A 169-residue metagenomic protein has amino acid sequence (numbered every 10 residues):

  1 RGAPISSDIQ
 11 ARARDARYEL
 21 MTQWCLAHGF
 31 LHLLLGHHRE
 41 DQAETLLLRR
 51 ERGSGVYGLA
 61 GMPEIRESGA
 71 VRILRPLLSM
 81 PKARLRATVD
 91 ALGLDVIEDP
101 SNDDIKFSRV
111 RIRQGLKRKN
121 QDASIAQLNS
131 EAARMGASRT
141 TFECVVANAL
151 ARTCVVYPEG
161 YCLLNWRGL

Functional and structural regions predicted by a protein language model:
R1-G115, N120: Core alpha/beta nucleotide-donor-binding catalytic domains of modification enzymes
G2-A3, A16-R17, R66-A70, S130-L169: AMP-forming adenylation/ATP pyrophosphatase catalytic core
I9, S124-Q127, F142: Residue-level recognition of alpha-helical structural elements
A87, A91, A126, S130 (+1 more regions): Glycine-rich active-site loop/lid subdomains used to bind and stabilize high-energy intermediates
F107-V110, D122-A133: The feature marks non-catalytic terminal segments
N120-Q121, T153: Short, intrinsically disordered/low-complexity patches at protein termini and at juxtamembrane boundaries
